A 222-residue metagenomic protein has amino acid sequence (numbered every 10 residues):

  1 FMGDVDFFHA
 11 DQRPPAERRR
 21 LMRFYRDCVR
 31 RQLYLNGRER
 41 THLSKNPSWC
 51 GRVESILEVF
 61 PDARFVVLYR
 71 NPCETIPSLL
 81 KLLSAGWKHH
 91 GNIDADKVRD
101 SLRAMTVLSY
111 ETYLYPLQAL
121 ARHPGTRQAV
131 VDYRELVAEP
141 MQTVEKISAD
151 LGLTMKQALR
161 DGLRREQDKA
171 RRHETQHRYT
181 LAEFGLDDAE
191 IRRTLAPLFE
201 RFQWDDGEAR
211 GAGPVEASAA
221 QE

Functional and structural regions predicted by a protein language model:
M2-Q12, A16-R23, L33-N36, L79-E222: PAPS-dependent sulfotransferases, especially Golgi type II membrane carbohydrate sulfotransferases
E17-R52: Glycine-rich phosphate-binding loop used to anchor ATP phosphates in small-molecule kinases, encompassing both
R18, N46-W49, E58-P61, L68-Y69 (+3 more regions): Active-site-proximal structural scaffolding
N36-R40, V59-A63, G125: Short, well-ordered loop/turn elements at secondary-structure boundaries
H42-K45, V67-Y69, V130-D132: Short beta-strand segments
S48-G51, N71-T75, K81-L82, R134-V137: Short, solvent-exposed loop/turn segments at secondary-structure junctions
V53-L57, L117: Short amphipathic alpha-helical segments and helix-helix/interface helices
I56-K81: Conserved phosphate-donor/acceptor-positioning beta-strand/loop module used by diverse small-molecule
